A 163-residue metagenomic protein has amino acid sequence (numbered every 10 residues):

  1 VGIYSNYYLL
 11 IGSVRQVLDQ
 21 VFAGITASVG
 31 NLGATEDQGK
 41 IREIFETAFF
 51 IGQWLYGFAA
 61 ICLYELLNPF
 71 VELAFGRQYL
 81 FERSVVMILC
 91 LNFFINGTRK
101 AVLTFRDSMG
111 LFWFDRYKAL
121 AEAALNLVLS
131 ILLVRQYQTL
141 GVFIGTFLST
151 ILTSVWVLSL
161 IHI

Functional and structural regions predicted by a protein language model:
V1-S13, S28-L32, N68-Q78: Helix-terminus/linker motif at the lipid-water interface of multi-pass membrane proteins
Y7, I11-F49, Q53, L103-S108: Helix-loop junctions and terminal segments of transmembrane helices in multi-pass membrane transport/translocation
Y8-I11, R15, D19-A23, E65 (+3 more regions): Short runs within selected transmembrane alpha-helices of multi-pass transporters and secretion channels
G24, A48, G52, I61-E65 (+2 more regions): Short helix-kink/termination motifs in transmembrane helices of multi-pass secondary transporters
D37, Q78, G110-F114: Conserved short cytoplasmic inter-helical helices of the MFS fold
R42-E46, Y79-E82, V86: Membrane-interface helix-boundary signature
L55-A59, M87: Alpha-helical transmembrane segments of integral membrane proteins
F58-R77, L132-Q136: Short membrane-interface helical motifs at transmembrane helix boundaries in multi-pass membrane transporters
